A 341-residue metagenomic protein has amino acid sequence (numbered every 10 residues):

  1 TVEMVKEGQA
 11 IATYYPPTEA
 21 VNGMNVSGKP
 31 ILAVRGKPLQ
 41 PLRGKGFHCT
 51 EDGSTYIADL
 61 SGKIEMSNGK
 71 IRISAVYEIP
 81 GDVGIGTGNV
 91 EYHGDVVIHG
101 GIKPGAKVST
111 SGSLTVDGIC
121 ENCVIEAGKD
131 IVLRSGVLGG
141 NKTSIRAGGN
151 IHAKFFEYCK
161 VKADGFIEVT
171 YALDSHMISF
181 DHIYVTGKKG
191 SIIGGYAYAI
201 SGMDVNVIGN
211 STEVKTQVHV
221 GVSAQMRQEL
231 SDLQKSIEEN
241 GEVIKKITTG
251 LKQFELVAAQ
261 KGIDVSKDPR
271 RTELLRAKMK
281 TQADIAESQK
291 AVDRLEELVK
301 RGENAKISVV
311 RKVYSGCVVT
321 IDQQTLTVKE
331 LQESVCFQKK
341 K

Functional and structural regions predicted by a protein language model:
T1-K154, Y158-D164, T170, Y196 (+1 more regions): Charge-rich, low-hydrophobicity low-complexity segments
I167-E168, H182-I192, D204: Hydrophobic alpha-helical bundle architecture
L173: Compact Cys/His-rich, Zn2+-coordinating modules
I200: Extracellular/lumenal glycan-associated surfaces
